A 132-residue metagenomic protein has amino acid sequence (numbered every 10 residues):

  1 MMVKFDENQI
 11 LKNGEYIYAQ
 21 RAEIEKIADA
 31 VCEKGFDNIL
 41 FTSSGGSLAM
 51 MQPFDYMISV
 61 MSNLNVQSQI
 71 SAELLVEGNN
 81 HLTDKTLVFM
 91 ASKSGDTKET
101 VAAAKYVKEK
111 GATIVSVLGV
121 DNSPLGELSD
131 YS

Functional and structural regions predicted by a protein language model:
M1-E33: Cofactor-/ligand-binding subdomain signature composed of acidic, glycine-rich, tryptophan-containing flexible loops
G35-S132: Glycine-rich phosphate-binding loops that contact phosphosugars or nucleotide phosphates
